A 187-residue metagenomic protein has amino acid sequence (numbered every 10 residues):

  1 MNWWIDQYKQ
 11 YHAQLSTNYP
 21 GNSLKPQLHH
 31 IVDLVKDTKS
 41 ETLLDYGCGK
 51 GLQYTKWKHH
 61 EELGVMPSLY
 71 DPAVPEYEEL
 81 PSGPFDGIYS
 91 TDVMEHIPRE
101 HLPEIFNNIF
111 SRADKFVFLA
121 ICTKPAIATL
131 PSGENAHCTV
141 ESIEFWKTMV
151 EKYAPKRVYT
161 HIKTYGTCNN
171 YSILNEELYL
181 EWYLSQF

Functional and structural regions predicted by a protein language model:
M1-G87, P103-F106, R112, T123 (+3 more regions): Conserved N-terminal segment of class I S-adenosyl-L-methionine
Y89-E100: A short SAM/SAH-binding and catalytic strip from SAM-dependent methyltransferases
K115-F118: Short glycine-centered segments of the SAM/dcSAM-binding site in methyltransferase folds
C122-A128: Short "lid" loop at the C-terminus of a central beta-strand within the Rossmann-like core of SAM-dependent
K156-R157: Substrate-binding/catalytic groove segments of enzymes that remodel or degrade extracellular structural polymers
